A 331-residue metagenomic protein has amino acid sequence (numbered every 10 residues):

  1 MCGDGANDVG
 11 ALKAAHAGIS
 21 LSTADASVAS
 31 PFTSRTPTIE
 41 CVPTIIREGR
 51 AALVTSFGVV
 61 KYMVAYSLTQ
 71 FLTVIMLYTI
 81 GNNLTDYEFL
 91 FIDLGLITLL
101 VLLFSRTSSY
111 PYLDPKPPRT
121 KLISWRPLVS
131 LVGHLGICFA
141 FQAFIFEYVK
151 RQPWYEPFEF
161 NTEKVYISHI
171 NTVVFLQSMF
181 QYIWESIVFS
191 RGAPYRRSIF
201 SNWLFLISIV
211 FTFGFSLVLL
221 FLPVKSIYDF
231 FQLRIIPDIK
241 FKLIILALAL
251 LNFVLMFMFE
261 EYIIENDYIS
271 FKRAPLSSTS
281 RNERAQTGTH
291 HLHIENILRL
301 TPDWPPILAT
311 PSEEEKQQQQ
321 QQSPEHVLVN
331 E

Functional and structural regions predicted by a protein language model:
M1-G3: Glycine-rich anion-binding loop/nest that anchors nucleotide
G5, V9-R197, F221, S226 (+2 more regions): Membrane-embedded transport module
F71, L96-F104, I207-F213, F241 (+1 more regions): Eukaryote-specific, cytoplasm-facing alpha-helical/coiled-coil scaffolding segments in long proteins
V132-H134, I209-V210, L246-L248: Hydrophobic H-region at the start of alpha-helical membrane spans
F160-N161, F200-W203, Y228-L251: Structural signal for the N-terminal portions of transmembrane helices and their immediately preceding loop/interface
P194-F213: Membrane-helix boundary/juxtamembrane motif in polytopic membrane proteins
F215-L220: A generic, lipid-embedded transmembrane alpha helix
I269-Q317, Q322-E331: Non-transmembrane, juxtamembrane loop and terminal tail segments of multi-pass eukaryotic membrane proteins
